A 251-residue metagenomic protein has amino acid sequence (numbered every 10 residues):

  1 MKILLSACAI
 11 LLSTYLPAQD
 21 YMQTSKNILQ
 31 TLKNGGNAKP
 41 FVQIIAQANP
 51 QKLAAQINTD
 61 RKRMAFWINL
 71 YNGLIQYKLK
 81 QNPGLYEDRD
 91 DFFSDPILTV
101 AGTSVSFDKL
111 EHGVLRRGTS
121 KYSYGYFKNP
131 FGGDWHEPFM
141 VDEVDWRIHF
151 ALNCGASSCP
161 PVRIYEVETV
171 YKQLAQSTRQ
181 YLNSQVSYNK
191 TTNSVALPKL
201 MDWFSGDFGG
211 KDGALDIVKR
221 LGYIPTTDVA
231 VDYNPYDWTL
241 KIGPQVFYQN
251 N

Functional and structural regions predicted by a protein language model:
M1-L4: Positively charged n-region of N-terminal signal peptides that target proteins for export
Q19-N251: Interaction/scaffold regions that mediate signaling and macromolecular assembly across diverse proteins
